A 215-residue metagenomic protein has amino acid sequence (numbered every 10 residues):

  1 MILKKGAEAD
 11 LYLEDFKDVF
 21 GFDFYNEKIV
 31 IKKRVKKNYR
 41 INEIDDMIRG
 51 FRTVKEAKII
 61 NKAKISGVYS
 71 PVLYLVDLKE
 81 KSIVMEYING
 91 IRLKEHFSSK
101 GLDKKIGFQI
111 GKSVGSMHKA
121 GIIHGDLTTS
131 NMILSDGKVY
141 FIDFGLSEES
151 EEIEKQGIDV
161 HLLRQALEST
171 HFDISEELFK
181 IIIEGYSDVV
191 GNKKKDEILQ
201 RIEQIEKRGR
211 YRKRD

Functional and structural regions predicted by a protein language model:
I2-V54: ATP-binding glycine-rich loop module of kinase domains
L13, K28-K32, V84, F141-D143 (+1 more regions): Short hydrophobic-acidic sequence motifs that mark active-site Asp/Glu residues
L13-F16, K33, L75, Y87 (+1 more regions): Conserved hydrophobic "DFG−1" position in protein kinase catalytic cores
Y25, D77-K79, S135-D136: Structural motif
V35, R49-T53, K64, V68-I110: Conserved structural core of kinase catalytic domains
K62, S66-V68, K94-S130, S135 (+3 more regions): Conserved kinase catalytic-core helix
Y140-D215: C-lobe/activation-segment region of protein kinase-like
